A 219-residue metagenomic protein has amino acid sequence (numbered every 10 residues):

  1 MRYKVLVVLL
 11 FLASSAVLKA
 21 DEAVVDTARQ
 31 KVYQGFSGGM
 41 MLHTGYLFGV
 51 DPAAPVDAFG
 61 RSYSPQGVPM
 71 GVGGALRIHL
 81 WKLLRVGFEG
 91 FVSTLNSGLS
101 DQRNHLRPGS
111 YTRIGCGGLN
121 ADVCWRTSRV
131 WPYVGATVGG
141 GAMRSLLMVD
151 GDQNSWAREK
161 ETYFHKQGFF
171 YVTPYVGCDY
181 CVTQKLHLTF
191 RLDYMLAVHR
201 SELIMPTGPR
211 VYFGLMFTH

Functional and structural regions predicted by a protein language model:
M1-Y33: Cleavable N-terminal export/targeting peptides
A20-K82, T218-H219: Short glycine/proline- and aromatic-enriched beta-strand/turn motifs that initiate or cap beta-hairpins
Q30-M40, K82-L84, S128-V134, G168 (+2 more regions): Outer-envelope beta-barrel architecture signal
Q34-F36, Q66-V72, Y111-G117, V130 (+2 more regions): Residues that define the transmembrane beta-barrel architecture of outer-membrane proteins
S37-G45, E89-F91, G135-G139, R191-D193: Transmembrane beta-strands of outer-membrane beta-barrel proteins
V56-S62, Q102-S110, A157-F164, A197-L203: Extracellular loop and loop/strand-boundary signature of outer-membrane beta-barrel proteins
I78-W156, V182, L186, M216-H219: Gram-negative (and chloroplast) outer-membrane scaffold detector with strong preference for beta-barrel transmembrane
L95, V172-H219: Predominantly the C-terminal beta-signal and adjacent terminal strand-loop region of outer-membrane beta-barrel
